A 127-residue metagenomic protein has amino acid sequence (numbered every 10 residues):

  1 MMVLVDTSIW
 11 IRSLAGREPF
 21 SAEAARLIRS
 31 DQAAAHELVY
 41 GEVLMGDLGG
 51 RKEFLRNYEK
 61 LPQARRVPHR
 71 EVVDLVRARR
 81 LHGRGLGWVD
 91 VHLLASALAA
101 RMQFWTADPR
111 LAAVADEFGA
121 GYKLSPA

Functional and structural regions predicted by a protein language model:
M1, S30-Q32, K60-L61, L98-Q103: Short active-site oxyanion
M1-A35, L44-R56, G121, P126-A127: Short, well-structured N-terminal submotif of metal-dependent ribonuclease cores
S8-I9, L38, P109-R110: Alpha-helix/helix-capping structural signal
L14, Q63-E117, G121-S125: Active-site neighborhoods of divalent-metal-dependent phosphate/nucleic-acid chemistry enzymes
L38, R56-E59, L81: Residue-level signal for pocket-adjacent positions within structured domains
